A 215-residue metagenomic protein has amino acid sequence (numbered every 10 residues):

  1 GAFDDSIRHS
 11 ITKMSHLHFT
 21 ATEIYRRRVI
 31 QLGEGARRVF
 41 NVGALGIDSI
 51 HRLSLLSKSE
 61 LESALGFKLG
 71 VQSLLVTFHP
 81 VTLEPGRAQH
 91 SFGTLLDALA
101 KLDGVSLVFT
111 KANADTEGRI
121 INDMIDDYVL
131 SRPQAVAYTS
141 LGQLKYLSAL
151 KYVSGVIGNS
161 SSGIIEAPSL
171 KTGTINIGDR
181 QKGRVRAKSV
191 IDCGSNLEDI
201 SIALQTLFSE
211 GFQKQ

Functional and structural regions predicted by a protein language model:
F3-H16: A conserved, positively charged/aromatic
M14-H90: A nucleotide-sugar donor-handling region in carbohydrate enzymes
H18, G142-V185: A donor-sugar binding/catalytic signature common to diverse glycosyltransferases and related nucleotide-sugar
T20, F40-V42, A137-S140, I191-N196: Short acidic-hydrophobic, aromatic-tinged amphipathic segments that line or gate anion-handling sites
L56-Y152: Donor-nucleotide binding loops and adjacent catalytic segments primarily of GT-B fold Leloir glycosyltransferases
K182-L207: Change "using UDP/GDP/dTDP sugars" to "using nucleotide sugars
F212-Q215: A short, well-ordered alpha-helix in the C-terminal region of glycosyltransferases
